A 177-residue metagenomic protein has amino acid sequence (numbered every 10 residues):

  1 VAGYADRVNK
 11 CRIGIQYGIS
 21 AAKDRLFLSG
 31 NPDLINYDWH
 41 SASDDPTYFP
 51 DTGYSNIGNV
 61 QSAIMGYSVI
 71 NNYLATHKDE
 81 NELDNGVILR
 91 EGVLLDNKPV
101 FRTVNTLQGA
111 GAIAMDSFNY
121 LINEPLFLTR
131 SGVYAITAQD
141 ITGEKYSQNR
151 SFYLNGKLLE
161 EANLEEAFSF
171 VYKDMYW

Functional and structural regions predicted by a protein language model:
V1-F27, Y48-Y54: Disordered, low-complexity "stalk" and linker segments at domain junctions of extracellular and cell-surface proteins
V1-I15, S41, T76, L128 (+1 more regions): Intrinsic structural disorder
D24, N36-W39, I64, N72: Residues at secondary-structure transition points
R25-L28, P32-N36, L154, L158-E160: Extended non-catalytic interaction/regulatory regions in multidomain proteins
S29-G53, N85-L95: Beta-propeller domains
Y54, N59-V60: Catalytic-core helical/loop segments in enzymes performing group transfer/polymerization on anionic/lipid-linked
V60-W177: Beta-sheet-dominated scaffold domains
